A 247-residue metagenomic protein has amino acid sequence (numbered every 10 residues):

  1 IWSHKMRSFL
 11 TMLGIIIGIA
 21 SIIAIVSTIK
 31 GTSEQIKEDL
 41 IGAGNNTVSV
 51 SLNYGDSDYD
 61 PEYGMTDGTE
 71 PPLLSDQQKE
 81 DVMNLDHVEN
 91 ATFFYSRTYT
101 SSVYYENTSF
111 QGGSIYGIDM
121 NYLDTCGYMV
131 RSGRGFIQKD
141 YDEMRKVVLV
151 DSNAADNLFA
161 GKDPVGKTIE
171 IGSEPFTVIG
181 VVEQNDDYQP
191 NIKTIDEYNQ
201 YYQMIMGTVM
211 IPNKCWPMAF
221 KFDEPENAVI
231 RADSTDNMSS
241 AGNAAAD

Functional and structural regions predicted by a protein language model:
I1-I19: N-terminal Sec/SRP start-transfer signal
S3, G42, N84, A160 (+1 more regions): Phosphate-coordinating loops and pocket residues in cytosolic domains that bind phosphorylated ligands
T11, I15, I25-T28, I36: Juxtamembrane alpha-helical signal-transduction segment immediately C-terminal to a transmembrane helix
L13, Y95, I171: Residues that line or immediately flank small-molecule/substrate-binding pockets and catalytic motifs
K30-S114, N121-D124, K139, N157 (+3 more regions): Hydrophobic, regular-secondary-structure patches
N121-G135, K146-A246: Mid-to-C-terminal secondary-structure elements that act as membrane-proximal/extracytoplasmic interface segments
